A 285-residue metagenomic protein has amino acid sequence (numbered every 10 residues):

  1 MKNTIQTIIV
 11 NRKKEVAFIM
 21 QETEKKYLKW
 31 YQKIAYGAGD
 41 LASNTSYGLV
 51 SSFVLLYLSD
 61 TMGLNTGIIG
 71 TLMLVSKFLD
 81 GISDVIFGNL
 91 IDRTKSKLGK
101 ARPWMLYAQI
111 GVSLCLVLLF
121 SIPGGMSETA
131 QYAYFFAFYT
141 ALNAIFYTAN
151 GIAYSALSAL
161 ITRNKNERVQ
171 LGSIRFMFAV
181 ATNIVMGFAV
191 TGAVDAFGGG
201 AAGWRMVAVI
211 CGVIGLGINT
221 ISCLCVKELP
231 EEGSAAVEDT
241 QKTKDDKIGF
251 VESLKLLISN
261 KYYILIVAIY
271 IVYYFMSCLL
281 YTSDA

Functional and structural regions predicted by a protein language model:
M1-M20: Gram-positive cell-envelope targeting signals
M1-T4, Y281-A285: Short intrinsically disordered, low-complexity coil segments enriched in acidic
F18-S283: Membrane-embedded alpha-helical bundles of multi-pass transporters/translocases, especially carrier/permease families
